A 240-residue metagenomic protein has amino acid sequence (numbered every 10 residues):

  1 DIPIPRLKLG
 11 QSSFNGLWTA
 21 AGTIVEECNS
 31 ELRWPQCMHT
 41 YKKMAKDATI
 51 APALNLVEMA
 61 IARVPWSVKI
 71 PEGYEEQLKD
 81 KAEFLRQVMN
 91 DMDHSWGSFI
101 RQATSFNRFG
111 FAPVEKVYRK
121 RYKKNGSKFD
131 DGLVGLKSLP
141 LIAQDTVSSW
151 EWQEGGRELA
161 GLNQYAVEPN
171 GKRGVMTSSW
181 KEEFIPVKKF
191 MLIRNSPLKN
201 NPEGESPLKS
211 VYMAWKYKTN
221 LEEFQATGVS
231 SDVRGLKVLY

Functional and structural regions predicted by a protein language model:
P3-A48, M59, E83-Y240: Structured, contiguous alpha/beta core segments that scaffold functional sites
A48-A60, L78: Beta-strand-enriched accessory nucleic-acid recognition/scaffold domains that flank the catalytic cores of large
W66-V68: Low-complexity, highly charged intrinsically disordered N-terminal segments that act as targeting/localization
